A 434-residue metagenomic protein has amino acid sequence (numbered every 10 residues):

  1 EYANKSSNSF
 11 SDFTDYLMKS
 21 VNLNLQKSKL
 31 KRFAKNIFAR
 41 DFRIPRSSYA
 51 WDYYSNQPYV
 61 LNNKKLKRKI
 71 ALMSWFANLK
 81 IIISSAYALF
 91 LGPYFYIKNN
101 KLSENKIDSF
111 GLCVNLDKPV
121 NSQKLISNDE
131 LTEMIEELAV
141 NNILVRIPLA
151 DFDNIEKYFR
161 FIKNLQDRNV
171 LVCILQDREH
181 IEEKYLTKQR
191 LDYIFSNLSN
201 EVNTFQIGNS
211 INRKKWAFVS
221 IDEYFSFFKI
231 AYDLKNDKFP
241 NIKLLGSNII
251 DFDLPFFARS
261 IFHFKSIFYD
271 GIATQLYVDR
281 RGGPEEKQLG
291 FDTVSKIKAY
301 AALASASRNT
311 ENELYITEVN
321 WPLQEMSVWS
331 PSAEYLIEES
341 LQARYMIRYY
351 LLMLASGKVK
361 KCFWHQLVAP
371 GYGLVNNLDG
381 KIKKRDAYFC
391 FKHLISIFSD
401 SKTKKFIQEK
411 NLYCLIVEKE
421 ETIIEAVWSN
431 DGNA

Functional and structural regions predicted by a protein language model:
F10-V120, E130: Mature N-terminal, pre-catalytic/accessory segment of carbohydrate-active enzymes
F110-V114, I143-V145, V170-I174, N203-I207 (+4 more regions): Hydrophobic faces of well-ordered beta-strands that scaffold small-molecule active sites in alpha/beta enzyme cores
K124, N128-T132, I155-F159, E183-F195 (+1 more regions): Distinct, well-ordered alpha-helical segments
L125-D151: Catalytic domains of carbohydrate-active enzymes, especially glycoside hydrolases
L191-I221, Q275-D279, Y315-N320, F363: Active-site groove signature of glycoside hydrolases
D222-Y345: Noncatalytic carbohydrate-binding groove/subsite architecture in carbohydrate-active enzymes
E318-F391, I407: Aromatic/acidic polysaccharide-binding cleft in carbohydrate-active enzymes
I407-A434: Carbohydrate-binding surface patches
